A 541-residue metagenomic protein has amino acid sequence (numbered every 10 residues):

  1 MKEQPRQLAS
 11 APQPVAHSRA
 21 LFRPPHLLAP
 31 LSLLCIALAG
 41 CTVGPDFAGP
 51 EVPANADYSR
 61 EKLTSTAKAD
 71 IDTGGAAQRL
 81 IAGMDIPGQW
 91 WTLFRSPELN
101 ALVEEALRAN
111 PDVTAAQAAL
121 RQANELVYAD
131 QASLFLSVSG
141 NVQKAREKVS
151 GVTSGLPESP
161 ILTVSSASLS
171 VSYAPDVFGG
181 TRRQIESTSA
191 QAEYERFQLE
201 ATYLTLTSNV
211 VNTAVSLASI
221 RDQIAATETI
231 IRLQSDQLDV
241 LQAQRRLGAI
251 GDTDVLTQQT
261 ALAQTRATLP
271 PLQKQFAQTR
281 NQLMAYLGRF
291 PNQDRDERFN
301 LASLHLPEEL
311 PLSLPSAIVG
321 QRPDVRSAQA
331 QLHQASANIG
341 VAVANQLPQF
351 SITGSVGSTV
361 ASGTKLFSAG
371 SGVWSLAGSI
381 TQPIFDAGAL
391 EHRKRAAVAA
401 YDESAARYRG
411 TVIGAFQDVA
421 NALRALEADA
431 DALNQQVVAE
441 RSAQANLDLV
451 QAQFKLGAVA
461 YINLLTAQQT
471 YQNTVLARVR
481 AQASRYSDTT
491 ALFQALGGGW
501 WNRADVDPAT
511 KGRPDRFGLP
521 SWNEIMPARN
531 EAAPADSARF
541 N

Functional and structural regions predicted by a protein language model:
M1-P24: N-terminal secretory signal peptides that target proteins for export/translocation
K2-E3, F22, L28-R108, S165 (+5 more regions): Terminal intrinsically disordered/low-complexity segments used for targeting and assembly
A37, T213, T381: Conserved Rossmann-like nucleotide-binding pocket used by diverse enzymes that bind dinucleotide cofactors
V43-P50, G88-Q89, F94-E105, A109 (+8 more regions): Small/polar-residue-enriched beta-strand and adjacent coil segments characteristic of outer-membrane beta-barrel
A109-N110, L247, L456: Charged, alpha-helical scaffolding/interaction elements associated with membrane systems
A116-D130, T202, L206-A243, Q259-T265 (+6 more regions): Amphipathic alpha-helical coiled-coil segments
L247-G340, A344-L347: Acidic, glycine-rich loop-and-beta core segments that form the ion-binding/anion-interacting portion of active sites
K365-A369, R480-Q482, R503: Short proline/glycine-enriched turn/loop segments at secondary-structure junctions
